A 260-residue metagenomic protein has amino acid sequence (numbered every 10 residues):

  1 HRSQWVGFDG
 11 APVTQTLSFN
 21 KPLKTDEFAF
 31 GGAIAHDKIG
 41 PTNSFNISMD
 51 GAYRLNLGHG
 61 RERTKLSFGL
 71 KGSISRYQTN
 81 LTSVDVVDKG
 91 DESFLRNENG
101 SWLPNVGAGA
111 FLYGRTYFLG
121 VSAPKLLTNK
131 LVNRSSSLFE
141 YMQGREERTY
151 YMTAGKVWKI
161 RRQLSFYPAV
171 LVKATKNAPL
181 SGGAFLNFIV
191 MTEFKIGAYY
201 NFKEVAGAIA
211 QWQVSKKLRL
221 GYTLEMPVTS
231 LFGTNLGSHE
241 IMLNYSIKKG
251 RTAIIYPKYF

Functional and structural regions predicted by a protein language model:
H1-F260: Subset of outer-membrane beta-barrel
